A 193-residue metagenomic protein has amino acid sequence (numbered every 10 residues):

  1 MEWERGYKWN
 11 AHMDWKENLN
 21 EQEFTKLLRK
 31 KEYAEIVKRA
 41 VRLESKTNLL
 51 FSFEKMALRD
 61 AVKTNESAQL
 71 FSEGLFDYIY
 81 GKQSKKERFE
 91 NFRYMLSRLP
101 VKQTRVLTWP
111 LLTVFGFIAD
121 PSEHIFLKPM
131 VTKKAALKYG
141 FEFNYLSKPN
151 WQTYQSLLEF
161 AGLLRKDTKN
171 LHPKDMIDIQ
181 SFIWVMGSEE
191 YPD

Functional and structural regions predicted by a protein language model:
M1-R105, P121-D193: An N-terminal alpha-helical hairpin/helix-loop-helix interaction module that forms a charged, gly/pro-flexible surface
L112-G116: Cytochrome P450 catalytic-core helices
